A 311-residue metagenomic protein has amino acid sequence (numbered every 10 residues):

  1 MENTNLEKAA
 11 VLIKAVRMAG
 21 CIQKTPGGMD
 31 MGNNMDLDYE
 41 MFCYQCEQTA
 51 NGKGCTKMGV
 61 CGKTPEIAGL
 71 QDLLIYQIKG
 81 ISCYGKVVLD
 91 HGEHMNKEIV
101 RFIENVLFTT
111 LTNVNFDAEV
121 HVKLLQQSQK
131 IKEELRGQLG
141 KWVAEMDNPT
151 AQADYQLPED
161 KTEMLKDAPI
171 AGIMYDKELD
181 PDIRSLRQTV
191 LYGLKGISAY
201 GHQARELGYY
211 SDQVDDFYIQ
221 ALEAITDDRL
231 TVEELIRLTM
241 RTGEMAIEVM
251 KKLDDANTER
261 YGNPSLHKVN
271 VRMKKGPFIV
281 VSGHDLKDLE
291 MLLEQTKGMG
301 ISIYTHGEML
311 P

Functional and structural regions predicted by a protein language model:
N3-A19, T25-G27: Positively charged N-terminal leader segments that act as targeting/secretion signals
G32-P311: Metallocofactor- and cofactor-centric catalytic cores in central/energy metabolism, strongly enriched
